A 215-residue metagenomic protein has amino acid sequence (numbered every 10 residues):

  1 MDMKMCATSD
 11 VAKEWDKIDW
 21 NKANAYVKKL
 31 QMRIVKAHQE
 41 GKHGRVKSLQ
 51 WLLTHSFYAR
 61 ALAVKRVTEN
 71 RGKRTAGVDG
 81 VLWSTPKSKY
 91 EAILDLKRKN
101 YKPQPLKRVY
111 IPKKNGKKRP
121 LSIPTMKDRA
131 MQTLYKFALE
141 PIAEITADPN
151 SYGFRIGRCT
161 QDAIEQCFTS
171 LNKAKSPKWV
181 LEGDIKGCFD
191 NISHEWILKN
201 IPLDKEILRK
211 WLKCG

Functional and structural regions predicted by a protein language model:
M1-T8: Short, charge-rich, low-complexity alpha-helical interaction segments
A12-G72, F137-G153: Charged boundary/loop elements
R33-I34, A92, C167: Generic hydrophobic alpha-helical segments
R71-S84, P103-A130, T146-C159, L181-E182: Short, conserved non-catalytic motifs in the polymerase core
S84-P103: Amphipathic alpha-helical blocks
D95, K99, P149-N150, D162-G215: Conserved polymerase palm-domain catalytic core
